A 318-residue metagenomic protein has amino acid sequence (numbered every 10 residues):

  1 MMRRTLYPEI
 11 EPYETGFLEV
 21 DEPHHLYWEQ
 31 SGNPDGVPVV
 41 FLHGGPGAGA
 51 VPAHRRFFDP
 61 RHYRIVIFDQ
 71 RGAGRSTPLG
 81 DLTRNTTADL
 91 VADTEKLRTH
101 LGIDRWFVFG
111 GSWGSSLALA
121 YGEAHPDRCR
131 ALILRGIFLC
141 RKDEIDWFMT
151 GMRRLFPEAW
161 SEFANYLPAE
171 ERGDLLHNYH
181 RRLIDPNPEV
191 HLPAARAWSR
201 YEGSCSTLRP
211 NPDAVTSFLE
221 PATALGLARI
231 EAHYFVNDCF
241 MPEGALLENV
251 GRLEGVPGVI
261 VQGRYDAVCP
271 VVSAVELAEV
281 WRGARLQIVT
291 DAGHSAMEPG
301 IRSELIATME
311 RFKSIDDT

Functional and structural regions predicted by a protein language model:
R4-L26, E231: N-terminal cap/lid segment of alpha/beta-hydrolase-fold proteins
E19-P78: Conserved HGGG/HGGXW glycine-rich cap/lid loop of the alpha/beta-hydrolase fold
A88-W106: Conserved acidic catalytic loop of the alpha/beta-hydrolase fold
D104-D143: Conserved hydrolase catalytic core segment
D127-Y179: A catalytic-pocket lid/entrance helix-loop region that shapes and gates access to the active site across common
P242, A267-S273: Conserved alpha/beta-hydrolase "acid-adjacent" motif
L253-E254, I260-Q262: Short beta-strand/loop motif that positions the catalytic acidic residue of the alpha/beta-hydrolase fold
A284-T318: Catalytic active-site module of serine/aspartate enzymes centered on a nucleophile-bearing elbow/loop
